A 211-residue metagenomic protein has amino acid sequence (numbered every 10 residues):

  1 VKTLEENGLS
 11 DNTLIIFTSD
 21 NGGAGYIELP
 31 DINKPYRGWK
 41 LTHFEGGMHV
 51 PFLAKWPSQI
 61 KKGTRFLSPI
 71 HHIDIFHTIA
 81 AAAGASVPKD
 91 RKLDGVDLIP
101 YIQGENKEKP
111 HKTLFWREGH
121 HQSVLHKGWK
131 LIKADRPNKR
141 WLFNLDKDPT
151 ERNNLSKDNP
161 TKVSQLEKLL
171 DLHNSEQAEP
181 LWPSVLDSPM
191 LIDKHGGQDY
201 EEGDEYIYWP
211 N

Functional and structural regions predicted by a protein language model:
V1-E28: Metal-dependent active-site segment of extracytoplasmic phospho-/sulfohydrolases and closely related
K2-L9, A80-G84, Q103, P160 (+1 more regions): Sec-exported extracytoplasmic/periplasmic mature domains
L4, L14-S19, F52-L53, I75-A80 (+1 more regions): Beta-strand elements within well-structured catalytic alpha/beta cores of enzymes that handle phosphate/sulfate esters
L9-I15, K109-H111, H126-W129, K162: Loop/turn elements at helix/coil->beta-strand transitions in domains of secreted/extracellular proteins
G23-E45, I60-T64, S68, I73-L145 (+4 more regions): C-terminal cap/loop subdomain of S1 sulfatases and analogous C-terminal strand-loop tails that border
H49: Conserved nucleotide-sugar donor-binding catalytic segment
I75, P137-K139, L145-N211: Long, internal low-complexity/basic segments
